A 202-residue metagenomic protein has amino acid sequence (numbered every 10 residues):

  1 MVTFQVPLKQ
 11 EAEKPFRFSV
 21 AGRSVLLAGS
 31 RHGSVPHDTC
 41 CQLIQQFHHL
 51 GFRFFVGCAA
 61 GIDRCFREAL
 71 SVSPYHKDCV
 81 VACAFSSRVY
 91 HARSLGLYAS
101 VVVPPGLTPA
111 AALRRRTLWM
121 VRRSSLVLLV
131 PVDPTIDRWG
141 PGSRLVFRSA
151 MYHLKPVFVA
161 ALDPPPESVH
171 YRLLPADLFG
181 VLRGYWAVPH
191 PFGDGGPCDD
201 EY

Functional and structural regions predicted by a protein language model:
V2-R23, R31-G180, G193: Acidic/glycine-enriched connector segments
V25-L27, Y202: Non-catalytic, mobile gating and regulatory segments of ester bond hydrolases
P165, G184-Y185, P189: Helicase-associated low-complexity regulatory tails and linkers flanking the ATPase motor
V188-E201: A charged, well-structured terminal subsegment
